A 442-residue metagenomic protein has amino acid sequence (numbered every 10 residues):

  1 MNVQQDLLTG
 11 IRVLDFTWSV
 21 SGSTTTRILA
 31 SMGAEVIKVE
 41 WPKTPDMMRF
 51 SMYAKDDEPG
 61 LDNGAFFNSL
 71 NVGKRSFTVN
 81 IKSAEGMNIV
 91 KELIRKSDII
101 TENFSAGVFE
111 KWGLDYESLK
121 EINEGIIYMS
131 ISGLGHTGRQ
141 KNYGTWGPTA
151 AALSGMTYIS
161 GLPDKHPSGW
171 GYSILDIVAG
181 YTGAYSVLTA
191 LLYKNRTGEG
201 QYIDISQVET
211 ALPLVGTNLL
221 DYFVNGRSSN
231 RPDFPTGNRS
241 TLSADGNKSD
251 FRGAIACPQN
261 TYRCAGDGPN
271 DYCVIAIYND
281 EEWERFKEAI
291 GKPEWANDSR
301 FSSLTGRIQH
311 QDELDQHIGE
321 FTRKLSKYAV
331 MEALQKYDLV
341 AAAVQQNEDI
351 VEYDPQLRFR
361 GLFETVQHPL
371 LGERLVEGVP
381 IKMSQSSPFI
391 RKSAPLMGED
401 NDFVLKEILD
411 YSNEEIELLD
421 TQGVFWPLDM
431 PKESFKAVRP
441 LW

Functional and structural regions predicted by a protein language model:
M1-R12, G237-S249, A256, R263-A265 (+1 more regions): Terminal low-complexity tails and localization/encapsulation signals of metabolic enzymes
M1-R196, L396, D402-W442: N-terminal helix-loop segment corresponding to the beta1-alpha1 unit of nucleotide/adenylate-binding folds
L14-D15, F77-V79, D271-Y278, D315-L325 (+3 more regions): Short, well-ordered beta-strand elements within core beta-sheets of diverse protein domains
D57-E58, T137, L153, T157-Y328 (+3 more regions): Acidic, glycine-rich segments within the central catalytic cores of soluble metabolic enzymes that bind/position
K96-E102, G266-P269, E313-L314, Q385: Short, surface-exposed connector motifs at secondary-structure boundaries
V330-D338, D420, P427: Conserved, function-defining micro-sites of small-solute handling proteins
Q335-L357: Conserved PLP cofactor-binding pocket of PLP-dependent enzymes
